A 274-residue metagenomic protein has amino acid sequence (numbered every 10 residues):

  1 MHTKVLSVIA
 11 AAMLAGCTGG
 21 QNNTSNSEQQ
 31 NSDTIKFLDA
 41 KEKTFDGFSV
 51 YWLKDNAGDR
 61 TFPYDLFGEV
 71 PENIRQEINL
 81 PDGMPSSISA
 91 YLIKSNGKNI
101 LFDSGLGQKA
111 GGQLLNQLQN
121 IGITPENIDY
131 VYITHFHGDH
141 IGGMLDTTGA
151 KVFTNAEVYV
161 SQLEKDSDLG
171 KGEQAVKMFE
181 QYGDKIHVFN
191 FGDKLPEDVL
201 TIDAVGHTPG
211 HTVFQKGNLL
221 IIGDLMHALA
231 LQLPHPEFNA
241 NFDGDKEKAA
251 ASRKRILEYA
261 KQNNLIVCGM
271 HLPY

Functional and structural regions predicted by a protein language model:
M1-L6: Bacterial N-terminal signal peptides that target proteins for export
A15-G16: C-terminal motif of bacterial Sec signal peptides marking the signal peptidase cleavage site
G19-S32: Bacterial Sec signal peptide processing site at the extreme N-terminus
A40-N120, V213-M226: Conserved beta-strand hairpin/beta-sheet module of binuclear metal-dependent hydrolase folds, prominently
L101-S104, D129-D139, Y159-S161, I202-G206 (+4 more regions): Active-site neighborhood of phospho(di)ester-bond hydrolases with catalytic His/Asp-centered motifs
G105-D184: Active-site HxH/HxHxD metal-binding segment of metal-dependent hydrolases
T154-D203, T208, K248-N264: Metallo-beta-lactamase
P209, N218-Y274: Cap/insert and terminal regions of metallo-dependent hydrolase folds
